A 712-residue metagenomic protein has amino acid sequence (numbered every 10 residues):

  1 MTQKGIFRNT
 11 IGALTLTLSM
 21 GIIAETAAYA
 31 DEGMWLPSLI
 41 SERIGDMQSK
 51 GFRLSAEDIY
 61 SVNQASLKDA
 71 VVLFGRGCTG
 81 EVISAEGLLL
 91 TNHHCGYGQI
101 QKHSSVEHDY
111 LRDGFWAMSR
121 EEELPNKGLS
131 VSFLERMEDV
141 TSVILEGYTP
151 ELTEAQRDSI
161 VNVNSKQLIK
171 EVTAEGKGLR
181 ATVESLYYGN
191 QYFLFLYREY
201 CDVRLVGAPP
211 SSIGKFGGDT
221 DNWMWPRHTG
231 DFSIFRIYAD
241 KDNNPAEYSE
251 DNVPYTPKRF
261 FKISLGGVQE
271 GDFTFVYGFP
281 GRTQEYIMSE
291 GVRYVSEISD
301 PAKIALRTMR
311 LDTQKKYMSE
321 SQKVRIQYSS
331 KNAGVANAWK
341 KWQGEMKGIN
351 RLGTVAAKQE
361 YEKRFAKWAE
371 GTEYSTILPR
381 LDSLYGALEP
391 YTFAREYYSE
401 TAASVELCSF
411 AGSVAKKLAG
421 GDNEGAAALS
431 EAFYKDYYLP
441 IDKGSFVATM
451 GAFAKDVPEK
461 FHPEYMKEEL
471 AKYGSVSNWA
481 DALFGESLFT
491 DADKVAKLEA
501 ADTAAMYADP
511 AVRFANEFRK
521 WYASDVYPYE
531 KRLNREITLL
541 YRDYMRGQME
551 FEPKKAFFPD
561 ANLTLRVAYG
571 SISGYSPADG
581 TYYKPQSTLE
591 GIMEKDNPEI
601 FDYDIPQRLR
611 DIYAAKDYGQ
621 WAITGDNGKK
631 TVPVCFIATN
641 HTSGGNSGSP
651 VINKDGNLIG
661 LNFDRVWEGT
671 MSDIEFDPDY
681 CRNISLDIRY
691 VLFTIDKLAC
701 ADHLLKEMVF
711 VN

Functional and structural regions predicted by a protein language model:
T2, I6, G21-N712: Terminal presequence/propeptide segments associated with secretion/organelle targeting and zymogen/polyprotein
G12-I22: Bacterial N-terminal signal peptides
